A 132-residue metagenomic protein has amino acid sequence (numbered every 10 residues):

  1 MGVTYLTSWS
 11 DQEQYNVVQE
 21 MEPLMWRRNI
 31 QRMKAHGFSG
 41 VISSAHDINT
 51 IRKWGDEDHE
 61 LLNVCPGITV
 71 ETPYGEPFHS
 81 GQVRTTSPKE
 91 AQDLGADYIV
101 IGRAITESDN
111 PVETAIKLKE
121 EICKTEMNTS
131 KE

Functional and structural regions predicted by a protein language model:
M1-V64, I68-P77: Conserved anion-binding
N29, D47, I51, S87 (+2 more regions): A general structural detector for well-ordered alpha-helical segments in enzyme core domains, enriched
Q31, A35, K53-D56, D97 (+1 more regions): Generic secondary-structure signature for well-ordered alpha-helical cores
I42, I99-V100: Conserved beta-strand positions in the central sheet of alpha/beta enzyme cores
P66, I101-A104: Glycine-rich beta-strand-to-loop/alpha-helix junction loops that act as flexible
T72-D97, E113-L118: Catalytic cores of alpha/beta
Q92-L94, I105-E132: C-terminal helical cap(s) of enzyme catalytic domains, especially alpha/beta-barrels
